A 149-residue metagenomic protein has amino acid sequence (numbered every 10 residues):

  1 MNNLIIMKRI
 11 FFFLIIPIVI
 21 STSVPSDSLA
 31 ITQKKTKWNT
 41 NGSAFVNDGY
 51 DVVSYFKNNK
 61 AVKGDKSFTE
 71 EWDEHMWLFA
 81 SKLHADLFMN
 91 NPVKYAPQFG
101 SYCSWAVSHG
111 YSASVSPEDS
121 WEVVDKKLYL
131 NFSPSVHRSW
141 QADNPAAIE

Functional and structural regions predicted by a protein language model:
M1-I10: Positively charged n-region of N-terminal signal peptides that target proteins for export
F13-S21: Bacterial N-terminal signal peptides
S28-E149: Charged, low-complexity intrinsically disordered segments
